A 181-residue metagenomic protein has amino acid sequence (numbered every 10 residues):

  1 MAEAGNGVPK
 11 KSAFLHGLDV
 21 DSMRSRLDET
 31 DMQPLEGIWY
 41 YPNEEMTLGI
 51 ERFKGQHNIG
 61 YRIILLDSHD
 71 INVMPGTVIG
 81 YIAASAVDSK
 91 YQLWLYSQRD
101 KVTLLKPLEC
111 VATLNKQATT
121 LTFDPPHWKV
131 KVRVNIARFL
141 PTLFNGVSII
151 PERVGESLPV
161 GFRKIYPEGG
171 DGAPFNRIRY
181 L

Functional and structural regions predicted by a protein language model:
M1-E45, R133-L181: Amphipathic/hydrophobic helical signal segments and adjacent flexible N-terminal regions that mediate secretion
M23-E29, Q33-F123: Central antiparallel beta-sheet cores of small beta-barrel/beta-sandwich binding domains
G76-I79, K129-R133, V160: Low-complexity, flexible helical/coil segments
V102-K106, V111-L114, L121, V130-T142 (+1 more regions): Short hydrophobic targeting helices and cationic amphipathic motifs that mediate membrane/organellar targeting
